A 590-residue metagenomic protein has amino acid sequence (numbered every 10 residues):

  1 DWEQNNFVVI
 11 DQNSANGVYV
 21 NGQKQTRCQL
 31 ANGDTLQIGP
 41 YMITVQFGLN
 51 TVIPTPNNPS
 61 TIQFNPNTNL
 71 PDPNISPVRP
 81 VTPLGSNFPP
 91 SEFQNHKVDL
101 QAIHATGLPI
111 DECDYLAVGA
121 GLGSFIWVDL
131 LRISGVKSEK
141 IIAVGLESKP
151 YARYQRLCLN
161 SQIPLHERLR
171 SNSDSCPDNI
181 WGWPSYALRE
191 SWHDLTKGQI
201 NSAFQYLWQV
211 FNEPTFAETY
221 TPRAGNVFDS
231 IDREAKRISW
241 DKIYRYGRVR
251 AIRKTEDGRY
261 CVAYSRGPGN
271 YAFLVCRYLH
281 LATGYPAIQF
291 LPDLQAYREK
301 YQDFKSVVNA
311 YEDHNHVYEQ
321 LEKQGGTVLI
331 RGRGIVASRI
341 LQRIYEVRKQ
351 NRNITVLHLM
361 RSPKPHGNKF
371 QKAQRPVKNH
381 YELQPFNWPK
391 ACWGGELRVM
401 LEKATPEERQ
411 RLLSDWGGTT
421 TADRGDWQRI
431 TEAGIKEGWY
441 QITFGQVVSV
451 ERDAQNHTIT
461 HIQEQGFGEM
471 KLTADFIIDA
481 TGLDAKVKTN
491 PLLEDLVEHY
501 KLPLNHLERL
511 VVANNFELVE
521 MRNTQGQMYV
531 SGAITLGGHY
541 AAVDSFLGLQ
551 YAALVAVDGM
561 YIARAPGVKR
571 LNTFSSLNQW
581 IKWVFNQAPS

Functional and structural regions predicted by a protein language model:
D1-M42: Forkhead-associated
V18, T51, T61, T458 (+1 more regions): Ser/Thr-centric signal marking residues that sit in or immediately flank functional binding/regulatory motifs
V18-Q23, G48-N50, T55-P56, F273 (+1 more regions): A short, polar/proline- and glycine-enriched secondary-structure boundary/capping micro-motif
Y41-R79: Regulatory inter-domain linker segments that are low-complexity and enriched for serine/threonine/proline
F64-S148, A152, V210-I335, R339-S590: Flavin (primarily FAD) cofactor-binding/catalytic cores of flavoenzymes
C158-G198, Q374-L397, D423-A433: N-terminal glycine-rich dinucleotide-binding loop that anchors FAD/FMN and/or NAD(P) in oxidoreductases
G198-Q209: Short alpha-helical hairpin
